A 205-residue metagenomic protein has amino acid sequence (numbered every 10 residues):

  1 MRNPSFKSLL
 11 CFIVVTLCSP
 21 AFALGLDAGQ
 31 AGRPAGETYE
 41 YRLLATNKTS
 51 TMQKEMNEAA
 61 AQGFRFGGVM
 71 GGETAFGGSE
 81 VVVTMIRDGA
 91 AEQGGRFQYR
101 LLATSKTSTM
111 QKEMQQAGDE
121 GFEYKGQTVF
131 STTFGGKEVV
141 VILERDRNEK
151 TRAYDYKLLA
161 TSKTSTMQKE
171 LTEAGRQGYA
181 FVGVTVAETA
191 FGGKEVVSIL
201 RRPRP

Functional and structural regions predicted by a protein language model:
M1-F6: N-terminal secretory signal peptides that target proteins for export/translocation
S8-A21: Bacterial N-terminal signal peptides
A21-P205: Terminus-proximal functional modules
